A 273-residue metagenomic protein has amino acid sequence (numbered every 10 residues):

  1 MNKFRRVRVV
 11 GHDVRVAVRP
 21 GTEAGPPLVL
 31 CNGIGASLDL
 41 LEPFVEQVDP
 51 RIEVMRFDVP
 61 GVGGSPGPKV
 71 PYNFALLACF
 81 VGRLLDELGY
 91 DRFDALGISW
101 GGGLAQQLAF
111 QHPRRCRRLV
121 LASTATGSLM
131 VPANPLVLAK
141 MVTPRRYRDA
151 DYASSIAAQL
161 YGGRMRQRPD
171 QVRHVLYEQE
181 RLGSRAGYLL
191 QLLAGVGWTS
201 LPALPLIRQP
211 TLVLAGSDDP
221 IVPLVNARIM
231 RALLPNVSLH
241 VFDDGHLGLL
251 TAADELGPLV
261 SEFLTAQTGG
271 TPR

Functional and structural regions predicted by a protein language model:
H12-G64: Conserved HGGG/HGGXW glycine-rich cap/lid loop of the alpha/beta-hydrolase fold
R56-L96: Active-site loop/oxyanion-hole signature of alpha/beta-hydrolase fold enzymes
G97, G101, A105: Gly/Ala-rich beta-loop-alpha elbow adjacent to hydrolase catalytic centers
Q106, F110, R117-R146: Flexible "cap/lid" loop of the alpha/beta hydrolase fold
A150-A203: Conserved alpha/beta-hydrolase catalytic His-Asp/Glu region
I207, V213-A215, D219: Short beta-strand/loop motif that positions the catalytic acidic residue of the alpha/beta-hydrolase fold
P220-N226: Conserved alpha/beta-hydrolase "acid-adjacent" motif
D244-G257: Catalytic histidine-centered segment of alpha/beta-hydrolase-like enzymes
